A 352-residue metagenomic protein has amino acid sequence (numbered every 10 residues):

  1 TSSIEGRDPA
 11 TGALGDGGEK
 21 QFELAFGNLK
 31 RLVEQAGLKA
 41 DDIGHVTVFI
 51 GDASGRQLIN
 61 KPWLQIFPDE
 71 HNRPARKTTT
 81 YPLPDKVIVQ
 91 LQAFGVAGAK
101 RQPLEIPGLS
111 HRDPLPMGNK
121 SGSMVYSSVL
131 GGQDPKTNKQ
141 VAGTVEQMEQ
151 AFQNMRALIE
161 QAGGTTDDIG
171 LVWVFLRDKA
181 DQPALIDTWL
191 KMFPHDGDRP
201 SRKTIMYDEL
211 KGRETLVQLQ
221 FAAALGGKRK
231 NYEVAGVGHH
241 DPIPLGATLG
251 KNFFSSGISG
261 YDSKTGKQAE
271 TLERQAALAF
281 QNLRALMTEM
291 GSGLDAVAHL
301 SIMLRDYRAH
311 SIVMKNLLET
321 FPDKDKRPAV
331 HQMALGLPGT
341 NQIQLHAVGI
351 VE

Functional and structural regions predicted by a protein language model:
T1-H45, F49-L171, F175-H299, L304-E352: N-terminal presequence-like segments and the immediate start of the first folded domain
